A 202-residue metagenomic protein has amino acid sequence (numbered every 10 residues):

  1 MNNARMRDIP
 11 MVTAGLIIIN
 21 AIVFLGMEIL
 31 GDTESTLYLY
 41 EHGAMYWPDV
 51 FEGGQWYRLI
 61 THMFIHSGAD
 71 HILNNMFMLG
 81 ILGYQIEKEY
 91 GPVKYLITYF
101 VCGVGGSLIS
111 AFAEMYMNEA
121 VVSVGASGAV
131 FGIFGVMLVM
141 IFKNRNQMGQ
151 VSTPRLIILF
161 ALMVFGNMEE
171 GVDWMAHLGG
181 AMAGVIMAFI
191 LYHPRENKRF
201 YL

Functional and structural regions predicted by a protein language model:
M1-L202: A detector for small-residue-rich transmembrane helices and their helix-helix packing motifs
